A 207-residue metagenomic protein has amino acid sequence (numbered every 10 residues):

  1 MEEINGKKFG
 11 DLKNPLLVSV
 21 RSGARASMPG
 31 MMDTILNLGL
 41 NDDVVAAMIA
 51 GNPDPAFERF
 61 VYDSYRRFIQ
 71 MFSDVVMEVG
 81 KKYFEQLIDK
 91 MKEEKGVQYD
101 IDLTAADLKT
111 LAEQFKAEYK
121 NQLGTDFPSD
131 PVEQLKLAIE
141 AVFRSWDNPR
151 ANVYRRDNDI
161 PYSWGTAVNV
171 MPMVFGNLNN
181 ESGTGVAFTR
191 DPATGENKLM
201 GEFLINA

Functional and structural regions predicted by a protein language model:
M1-A207: Nucleotide/phosphate-binding sheet-loop regions of phosphoryl- and nucleotidyl-transfer enzymes
